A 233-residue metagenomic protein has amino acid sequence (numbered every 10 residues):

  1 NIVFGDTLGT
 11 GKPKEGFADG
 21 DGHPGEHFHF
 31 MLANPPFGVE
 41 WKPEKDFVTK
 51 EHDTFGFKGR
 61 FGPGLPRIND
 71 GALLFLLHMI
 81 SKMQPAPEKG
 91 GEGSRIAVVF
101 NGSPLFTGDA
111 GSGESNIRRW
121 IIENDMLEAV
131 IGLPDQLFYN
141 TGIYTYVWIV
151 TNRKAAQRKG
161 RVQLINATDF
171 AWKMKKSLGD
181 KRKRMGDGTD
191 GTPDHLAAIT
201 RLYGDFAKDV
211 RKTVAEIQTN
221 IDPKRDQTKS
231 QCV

Functional and structural regions predicted by a protein language model:
I2-T7: Conserved SAM-binding strand-loop segment of SAM-dependent methyltransferases
G9-T10, K14-V233: A conserved structural/catalytic subdomain of Rossmann-like adenosyl-cofactor enzymes
